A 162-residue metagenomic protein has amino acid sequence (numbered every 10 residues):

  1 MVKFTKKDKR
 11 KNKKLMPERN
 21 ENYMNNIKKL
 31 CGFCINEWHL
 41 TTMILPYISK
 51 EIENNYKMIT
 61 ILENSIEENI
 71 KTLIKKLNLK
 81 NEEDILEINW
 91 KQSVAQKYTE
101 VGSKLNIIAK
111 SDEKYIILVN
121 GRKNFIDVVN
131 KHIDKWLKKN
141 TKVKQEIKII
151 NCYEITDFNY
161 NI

Functional and structural regions predicted by a protein language model:
V2-I162: Non-catalytic regulatory/interaction regions at protein termini and inter-domain linkers
